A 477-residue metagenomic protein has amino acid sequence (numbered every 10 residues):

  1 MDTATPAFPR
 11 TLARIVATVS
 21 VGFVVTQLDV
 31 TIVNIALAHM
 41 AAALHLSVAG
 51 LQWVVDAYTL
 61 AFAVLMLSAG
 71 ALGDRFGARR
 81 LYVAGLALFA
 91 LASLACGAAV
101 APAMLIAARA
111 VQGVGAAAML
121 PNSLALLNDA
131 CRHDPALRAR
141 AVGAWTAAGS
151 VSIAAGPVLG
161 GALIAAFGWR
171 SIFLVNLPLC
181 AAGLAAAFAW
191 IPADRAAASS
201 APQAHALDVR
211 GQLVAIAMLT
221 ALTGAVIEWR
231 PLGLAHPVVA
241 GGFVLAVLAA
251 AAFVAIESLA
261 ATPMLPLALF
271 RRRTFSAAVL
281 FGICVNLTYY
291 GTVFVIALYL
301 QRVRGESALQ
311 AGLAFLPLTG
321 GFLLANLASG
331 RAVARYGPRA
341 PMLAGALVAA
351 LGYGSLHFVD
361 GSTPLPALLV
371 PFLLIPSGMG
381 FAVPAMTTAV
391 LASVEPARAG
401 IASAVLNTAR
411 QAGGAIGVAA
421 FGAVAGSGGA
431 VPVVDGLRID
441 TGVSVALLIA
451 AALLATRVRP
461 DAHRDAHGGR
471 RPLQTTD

Functional and structural regions predicted by a protein language model:
M1-T11, R195-A204, R457-D477: Intrinsic disorder in cytosolic terminal tails and internal cytosolic loops of multi-pass membrane transporters
D2-A193, L327-A328, Y336, M342-G361 (+2 more regions): Transmembrane-helix bundle of Major Facilitator Superfamily
A7-R10, L46-A49, R80, V100-A103 (+9 more regions): Juxtamembrane loop-transmembrane helix junctions in multi-pass integral membrane proteins, especially the extracellular
L12-V25, V33-I35, V48, P237-G242 (+3 more regions): 12-transmembrane solute porter fold
V64, A118, A217-T220, G291 (+2 more regions): Residue-level signal for the membrane-embedded core of alpha-helical transmembrane segments, especially mid-helix
A101, H133, A165-A166, F188-A197 (+7 more regions): Transmembrane helix-loop junctions in multipass membrane proteins, especially transporters and channels
L126, A130, A162, W190 (+6 more regions): A residue-level signal for alpha-helical anchor/packing sites in multi-pass solute transporters
G143, A165-F281, T288, E306 (+5 more regions): Hydrophobic transmembrane-helix bundles of small-molecule transporters
